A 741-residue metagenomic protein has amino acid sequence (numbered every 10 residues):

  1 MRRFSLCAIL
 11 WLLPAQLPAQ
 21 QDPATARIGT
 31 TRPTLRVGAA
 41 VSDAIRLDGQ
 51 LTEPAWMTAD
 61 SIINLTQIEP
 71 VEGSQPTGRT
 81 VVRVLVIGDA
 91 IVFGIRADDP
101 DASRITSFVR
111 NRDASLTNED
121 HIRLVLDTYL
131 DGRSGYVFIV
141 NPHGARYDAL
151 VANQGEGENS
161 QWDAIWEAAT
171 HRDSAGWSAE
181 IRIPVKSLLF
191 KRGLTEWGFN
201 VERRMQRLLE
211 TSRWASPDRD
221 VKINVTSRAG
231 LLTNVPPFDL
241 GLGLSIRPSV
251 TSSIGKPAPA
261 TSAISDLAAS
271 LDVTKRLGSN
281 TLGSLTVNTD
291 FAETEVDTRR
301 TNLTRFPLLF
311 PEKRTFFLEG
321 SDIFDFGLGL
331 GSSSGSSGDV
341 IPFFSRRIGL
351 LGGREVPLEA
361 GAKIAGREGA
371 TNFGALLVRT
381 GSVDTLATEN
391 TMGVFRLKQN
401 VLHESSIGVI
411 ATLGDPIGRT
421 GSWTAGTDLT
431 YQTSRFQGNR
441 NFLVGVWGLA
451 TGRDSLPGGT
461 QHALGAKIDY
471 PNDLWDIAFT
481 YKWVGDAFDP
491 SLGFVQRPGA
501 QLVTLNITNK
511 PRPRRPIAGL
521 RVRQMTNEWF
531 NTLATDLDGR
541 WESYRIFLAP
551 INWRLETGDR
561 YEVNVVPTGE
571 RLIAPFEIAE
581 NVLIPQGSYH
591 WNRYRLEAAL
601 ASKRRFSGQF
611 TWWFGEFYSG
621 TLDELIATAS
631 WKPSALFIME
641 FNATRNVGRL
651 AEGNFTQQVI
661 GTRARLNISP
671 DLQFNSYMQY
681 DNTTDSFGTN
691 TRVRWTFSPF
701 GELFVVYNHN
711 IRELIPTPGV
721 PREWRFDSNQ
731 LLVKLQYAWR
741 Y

Functional and structural regions predicted by a protein language model:
M1-L6: Bacterial N-terminal signal peptides that target proteins for export
A19-N400, G408-V409, R419: Structural preference for beta-rich elements and adjacent junctions enriched in aromatics
R110, S216, R299-T304, A425-T427 (+3 more regions): Short secondary-structure boundary/capping segments
S216-D239, T380-G438, R560-F610, E624 (+1 more regions): Outer-membrane beta-barrel transmembrane domain signature of Gram-negative proteins, especially the mid-to-C-terminal
P248, L267-V273, T281, V287 (+7 more regions): Extended, hydrophobic alpha-helical segments in both membrane/secreted and soluble proteins
P259-T261, D272, T304, G352 (+7 more regions): Alpha-helix capping and helix-loop boundary segments enriched in small/acidic/polar residues
P357, R435, N439-N441, V446-Y741: Exposed, low-structure sequence patches enriched in small/polar residues
